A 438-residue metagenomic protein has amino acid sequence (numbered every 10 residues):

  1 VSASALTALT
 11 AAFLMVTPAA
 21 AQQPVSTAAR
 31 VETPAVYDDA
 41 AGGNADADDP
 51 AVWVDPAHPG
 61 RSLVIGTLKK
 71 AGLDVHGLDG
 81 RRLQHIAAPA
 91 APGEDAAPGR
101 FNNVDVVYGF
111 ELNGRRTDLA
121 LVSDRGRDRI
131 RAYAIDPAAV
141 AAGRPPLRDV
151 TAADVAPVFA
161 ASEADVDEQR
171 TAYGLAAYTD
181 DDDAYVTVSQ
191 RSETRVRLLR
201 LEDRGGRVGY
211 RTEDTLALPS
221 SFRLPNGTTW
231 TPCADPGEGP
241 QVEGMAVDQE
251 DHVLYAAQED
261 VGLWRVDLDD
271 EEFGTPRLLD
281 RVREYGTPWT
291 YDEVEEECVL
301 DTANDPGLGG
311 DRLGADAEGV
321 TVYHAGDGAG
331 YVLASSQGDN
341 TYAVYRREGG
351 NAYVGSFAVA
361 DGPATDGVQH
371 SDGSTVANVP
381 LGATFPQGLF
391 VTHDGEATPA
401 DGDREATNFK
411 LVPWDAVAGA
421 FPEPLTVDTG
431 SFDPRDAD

Functional and structural regions predicted by a protein language model:
A29-G43, A87-A97, P145-E168, G209-G237 (+3 more regions): Surface-exposed loop and turn segments in beta-propeller and other repeat-based domains that flank or scaffold
E32-G72: Beta-strand-rich domains and repeat architectures in extracellular enzymes and scaffolds, especially beta-propellers
G43-P59, R100-R116, V166-D183, C233-H252 (+2 more regions): Structural signature of eukaryotic scaffold interfaces centered on beta-propeller domains
P56-A57, L78-R81, F110-L112, A132-R148 (+5 more regions): Short loop/turn segments immediately following beta-strands, especially the blade-tip and inter-blade linker loops
D79-D128: Blade-loop segments of beta-propeller domains
G126-A184, S189, P225-G227: Asp-box/WD-like beta-propeller blade repeats and closely related beta-sheet repeat scaffolds
C298-A360: Loop/turn-rich, solvent-exposed surfaces of beta-rich toroidal or solenoidal domains
G373-D438: Blade-level signature of beta-propeller repeat domains, shared across WD40, Kelch, NHL, RCC1 and BNR/Asp-box propellers
